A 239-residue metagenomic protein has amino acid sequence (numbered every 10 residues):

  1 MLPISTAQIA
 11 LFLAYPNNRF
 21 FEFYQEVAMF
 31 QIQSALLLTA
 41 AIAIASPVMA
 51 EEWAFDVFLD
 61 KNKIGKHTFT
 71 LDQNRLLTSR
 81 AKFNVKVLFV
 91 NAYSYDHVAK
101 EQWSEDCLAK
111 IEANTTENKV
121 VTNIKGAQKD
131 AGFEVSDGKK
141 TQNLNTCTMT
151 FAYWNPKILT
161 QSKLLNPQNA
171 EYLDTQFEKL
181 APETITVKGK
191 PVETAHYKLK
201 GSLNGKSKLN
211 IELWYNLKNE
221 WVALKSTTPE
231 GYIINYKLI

Functional and structural regions predicted by a protein language model:
L2-A10: Extreme N-terminal basic, low-complexity initiation segments that serve as generic localization/processing leaders
L11-A28: Short, Lys/Arg-enriched N-terminal segments with co-localized hydrophobic residues within the first ~10-30 amino acids
E26-L36: Bacterial N-terminal signal peptides that target proteins for export
M49-D130, T150-I239: Acidic, serine/threonine-rich low-complexity disordered tracts
A131-M149: Acidic/charged, solvent-exposed loop-and-adjacent secondary-structure segments enriched in E/D, K/R, S/T, and G/P
